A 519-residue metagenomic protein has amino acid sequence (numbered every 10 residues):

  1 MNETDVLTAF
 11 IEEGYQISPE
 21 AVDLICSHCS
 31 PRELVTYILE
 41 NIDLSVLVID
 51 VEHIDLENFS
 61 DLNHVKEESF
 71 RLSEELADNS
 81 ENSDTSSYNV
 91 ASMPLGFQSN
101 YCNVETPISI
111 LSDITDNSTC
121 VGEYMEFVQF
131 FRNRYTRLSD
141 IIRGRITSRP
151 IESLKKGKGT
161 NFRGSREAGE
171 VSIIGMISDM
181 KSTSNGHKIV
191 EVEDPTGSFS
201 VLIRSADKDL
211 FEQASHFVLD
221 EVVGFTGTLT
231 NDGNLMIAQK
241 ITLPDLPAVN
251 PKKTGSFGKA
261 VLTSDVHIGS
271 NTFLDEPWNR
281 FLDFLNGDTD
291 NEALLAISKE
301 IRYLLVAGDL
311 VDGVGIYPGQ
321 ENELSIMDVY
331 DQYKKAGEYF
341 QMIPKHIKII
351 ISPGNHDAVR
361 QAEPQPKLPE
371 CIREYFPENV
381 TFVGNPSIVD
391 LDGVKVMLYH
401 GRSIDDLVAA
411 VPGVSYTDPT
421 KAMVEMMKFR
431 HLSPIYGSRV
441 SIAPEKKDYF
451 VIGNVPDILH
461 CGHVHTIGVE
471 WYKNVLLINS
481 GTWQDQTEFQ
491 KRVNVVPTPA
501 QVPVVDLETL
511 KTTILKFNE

Functional and structural regions predicted by a protein language model:
M1-E519: Extended recognition/assembly regions associated with phosphoester-bond processing machinery
